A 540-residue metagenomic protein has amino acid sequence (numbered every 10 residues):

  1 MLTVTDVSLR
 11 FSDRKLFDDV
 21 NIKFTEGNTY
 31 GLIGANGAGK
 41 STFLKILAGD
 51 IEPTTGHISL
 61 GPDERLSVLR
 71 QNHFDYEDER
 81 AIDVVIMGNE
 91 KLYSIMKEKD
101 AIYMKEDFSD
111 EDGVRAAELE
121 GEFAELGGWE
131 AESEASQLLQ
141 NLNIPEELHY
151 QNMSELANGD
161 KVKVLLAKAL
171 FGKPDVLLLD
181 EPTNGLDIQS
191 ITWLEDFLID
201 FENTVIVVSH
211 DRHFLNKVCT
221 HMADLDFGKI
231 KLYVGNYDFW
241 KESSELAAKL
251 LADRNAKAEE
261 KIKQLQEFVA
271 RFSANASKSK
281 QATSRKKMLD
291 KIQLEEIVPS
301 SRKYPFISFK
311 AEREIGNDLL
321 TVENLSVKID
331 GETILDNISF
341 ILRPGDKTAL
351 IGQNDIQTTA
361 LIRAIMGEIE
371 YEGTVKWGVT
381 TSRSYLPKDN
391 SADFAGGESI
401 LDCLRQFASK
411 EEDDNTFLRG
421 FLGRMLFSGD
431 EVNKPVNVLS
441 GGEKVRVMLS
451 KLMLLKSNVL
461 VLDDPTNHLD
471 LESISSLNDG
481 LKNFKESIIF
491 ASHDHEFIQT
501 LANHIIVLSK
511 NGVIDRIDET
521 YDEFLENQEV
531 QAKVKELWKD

Functional and structural regions predicted by a protein language model:
M1-N255, F309-D540: ABC ATP-binding cassette signature C-motif
I102, S109, L126, L265 (+5 more regions): Hydrophobic stripe of amphipathic alpha-helices that form coiled-coil interfaces
L251-L265, R271, K278-K287, K303 (+1 more regions): ABC ATPase nucleotide-binding domains
V298-E314: Short, flexible cytosolic linker that couples an ABC transmembrane/permease module to its adjacent nucleotide-binding
